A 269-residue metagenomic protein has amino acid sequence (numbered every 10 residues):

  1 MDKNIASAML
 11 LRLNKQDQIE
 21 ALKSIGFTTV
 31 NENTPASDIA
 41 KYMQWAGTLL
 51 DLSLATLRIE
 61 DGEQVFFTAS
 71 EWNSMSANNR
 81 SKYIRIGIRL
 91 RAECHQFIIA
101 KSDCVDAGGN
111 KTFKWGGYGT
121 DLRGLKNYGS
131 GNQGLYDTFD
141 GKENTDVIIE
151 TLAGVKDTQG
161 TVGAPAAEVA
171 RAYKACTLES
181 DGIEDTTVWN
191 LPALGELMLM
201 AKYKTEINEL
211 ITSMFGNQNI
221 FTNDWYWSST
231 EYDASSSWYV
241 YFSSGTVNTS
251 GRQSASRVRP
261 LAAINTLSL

Functional and structural regions predicted by a protein language model:
D2-D185, R252-S254, R259-L269: Short, compositionally biased
D2-E20, L194-L269: C-terminal, surface-exposed recognition/capping segments
T48, M75, Y118, P192 (+2 more regions): Enriched - but not universal
I99, L191-P192: Short hydrophobic beta-strand that contains or immediately precedes a catalytic carboxylate
T186-N190: Alpha-helical scaffolds flanking conserved acidic
